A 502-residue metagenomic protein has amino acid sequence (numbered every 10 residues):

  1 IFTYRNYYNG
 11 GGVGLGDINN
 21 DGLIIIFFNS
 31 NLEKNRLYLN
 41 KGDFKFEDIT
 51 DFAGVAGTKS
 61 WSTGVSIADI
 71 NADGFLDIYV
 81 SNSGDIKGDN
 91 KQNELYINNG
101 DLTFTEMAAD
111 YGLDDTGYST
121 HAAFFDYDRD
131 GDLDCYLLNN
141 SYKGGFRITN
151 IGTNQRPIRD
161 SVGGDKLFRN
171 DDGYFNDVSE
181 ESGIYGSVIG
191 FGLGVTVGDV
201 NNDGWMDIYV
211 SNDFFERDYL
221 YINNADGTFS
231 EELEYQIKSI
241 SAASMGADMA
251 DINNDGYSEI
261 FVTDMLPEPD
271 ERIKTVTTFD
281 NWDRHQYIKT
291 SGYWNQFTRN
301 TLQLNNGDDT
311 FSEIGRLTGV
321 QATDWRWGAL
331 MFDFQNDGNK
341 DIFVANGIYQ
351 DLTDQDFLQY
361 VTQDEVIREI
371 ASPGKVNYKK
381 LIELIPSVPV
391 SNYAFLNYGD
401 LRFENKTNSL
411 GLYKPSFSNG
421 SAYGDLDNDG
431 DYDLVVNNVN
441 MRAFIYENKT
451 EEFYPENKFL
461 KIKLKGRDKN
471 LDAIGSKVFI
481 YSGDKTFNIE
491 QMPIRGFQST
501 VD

Functional and structural regions predicted by a protein language model:
I1, L384-N392, N397-Y398, R402-S418 (+2 more regions): Gly/Ser/Thr/Pro-enriched helix-cap/hinge segments flanking short amphipathic alpha-helices
I1-G12, N31, G54-I67, G112-A123 (+8 more regions): Repeat-based blade/solenoid architectures
G10-N20, L39, S62-F75, I97 (+10 more regions): Beta-propeller blade termini
L23-S30, I78-N82, C135-N139, I208-N212 (+4 more regions): Hydrophobic beta-strand segments that make up the repeating blades of beta-propeller and related beta-repeat
K34-I49, D89-M107, R147-P157, V162-V178 (+6 more regions): Beta-propeller blade repeat segments, especially FG-GAP/WD-type strand-to-loop junctions in 6- to 7-bladed propeller
F52-S66, V80-Y127, Y142-I158, V162-G163 (+1 more regions): Asp-box/WD-like beta-propeller blade repeats and closely related beta-sheet repeat scaffolds
S81-D89, N139-D160, P267-G292, I348-P386: Short, conserved, GDST-rich strand-edge loop motifs in beta-rich repeat architectures
A247-I252, S258-L266, N300-N305, I314 (+2 more regions): Extended catalytic-interface subdomain
